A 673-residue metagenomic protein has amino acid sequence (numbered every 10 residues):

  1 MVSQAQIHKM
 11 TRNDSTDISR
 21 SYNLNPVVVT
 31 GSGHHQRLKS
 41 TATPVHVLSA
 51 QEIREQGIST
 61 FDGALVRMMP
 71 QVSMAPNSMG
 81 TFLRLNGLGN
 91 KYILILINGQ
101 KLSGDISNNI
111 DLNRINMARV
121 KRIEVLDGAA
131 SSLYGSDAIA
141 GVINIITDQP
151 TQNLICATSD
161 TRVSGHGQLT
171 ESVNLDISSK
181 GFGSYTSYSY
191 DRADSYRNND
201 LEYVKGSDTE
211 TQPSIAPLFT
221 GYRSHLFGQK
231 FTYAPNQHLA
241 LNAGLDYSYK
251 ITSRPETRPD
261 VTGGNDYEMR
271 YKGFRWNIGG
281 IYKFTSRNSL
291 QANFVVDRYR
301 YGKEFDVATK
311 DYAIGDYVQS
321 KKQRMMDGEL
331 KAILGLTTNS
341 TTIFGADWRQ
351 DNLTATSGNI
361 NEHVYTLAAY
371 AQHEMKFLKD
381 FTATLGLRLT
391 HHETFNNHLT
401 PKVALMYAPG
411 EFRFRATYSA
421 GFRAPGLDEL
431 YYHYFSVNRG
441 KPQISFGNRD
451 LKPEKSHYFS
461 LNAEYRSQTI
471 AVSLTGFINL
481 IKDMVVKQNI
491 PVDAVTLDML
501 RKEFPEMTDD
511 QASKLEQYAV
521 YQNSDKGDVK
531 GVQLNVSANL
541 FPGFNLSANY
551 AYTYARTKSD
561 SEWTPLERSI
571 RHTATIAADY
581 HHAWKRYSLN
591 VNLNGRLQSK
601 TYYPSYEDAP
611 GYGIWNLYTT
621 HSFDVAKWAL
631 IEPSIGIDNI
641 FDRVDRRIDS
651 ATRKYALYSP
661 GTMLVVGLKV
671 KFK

Functional and structural regions predicted by a protein language model:
D62-Q100, K121: Extracytoplasmic beta-strand/coil segments of soluble accessory domains associated with Gram-negative outer-membrane
Q100-D127: Short acidic/polar hinge/loop motifs at secondary-structure boundaries that mediate gating or recognition
G104-I106, R119-K121, S132-N144, Q149-D200 (+2 more regions): Outer-membrane beta-barrel translocator/receptor signature
Q152-N153, I177-E268: Periplasmic-side early beta-strands and strand-to-turn transitions of outer-membrane beta-barrels
Y233-A234, A416-S419, N545-S547, A551 (+1 more regions): Conserved C-terminal beta-signal and adjacent last beta-strands/turns of outer-membrane beta-barrel proteins
Q319-K321, M325-A332, A368-Y370, L451-K452 (+3 more regions): Outer membrane beta-barrel strand-and-loop segments of large Gram-negative receptors, especially TonB-dependent
S357-I360, E393-H398, Y407-F459, I478-K514 (+4 more regions): Surface-exposed extracellular loop regions of Gram-negative outer-membrane beta-barrel proteins, predominantly
L378-D380, I478-L480, P505-T601: Gram-negative outer-membrane beta-barrel transporters
